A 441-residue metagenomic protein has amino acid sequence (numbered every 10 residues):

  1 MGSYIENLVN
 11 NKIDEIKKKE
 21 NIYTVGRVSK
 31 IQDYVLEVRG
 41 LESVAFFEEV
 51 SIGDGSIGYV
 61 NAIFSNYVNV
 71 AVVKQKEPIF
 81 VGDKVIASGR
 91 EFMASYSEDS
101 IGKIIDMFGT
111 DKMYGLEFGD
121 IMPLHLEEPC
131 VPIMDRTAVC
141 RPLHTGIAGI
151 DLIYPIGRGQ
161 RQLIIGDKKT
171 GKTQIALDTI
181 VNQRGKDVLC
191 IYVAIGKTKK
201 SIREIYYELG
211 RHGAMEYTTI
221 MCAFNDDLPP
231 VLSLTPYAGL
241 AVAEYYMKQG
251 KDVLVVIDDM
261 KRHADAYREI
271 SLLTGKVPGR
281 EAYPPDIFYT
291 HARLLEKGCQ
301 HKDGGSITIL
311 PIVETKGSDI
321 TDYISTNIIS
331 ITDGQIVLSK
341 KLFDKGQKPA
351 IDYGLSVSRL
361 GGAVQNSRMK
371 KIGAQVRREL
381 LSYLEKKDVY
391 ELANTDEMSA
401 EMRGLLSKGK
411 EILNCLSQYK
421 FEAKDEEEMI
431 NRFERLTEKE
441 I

Functional and structural regions predicted by a protein language model:
M1-K103, F108: N-terminal accessory targeting/assembly segments
V28, G82, I104, I156 (+6 more regions): Residue-level signature of catalytic and energy-coupling elements of molecular machines, predominantly ATP/GTP-dependent
S43, Q75-P78, E91-F92, G109-D111 (+10 more regions): Conserved nucleotide-binding/hydrolysis micro-motifs of P-loop NTPases
P78, R262, K276-I441: Conserved catalytic/coupling modules of large nucleotide/cofactor-utilizing molecular machines
D83-V85, F92, D99, K112-Q160 (+3 more regions): P-loop NTPase nucleotide-binding/switch module
T137-L143, I165-K168, C190-I195, T218-T235 (+2 more regions): Flexible beta-alpha connector loops of hexameric P-loop NTPases
I153, G157-E208: Walker A/P-loop NTP-binding active-site region of P-loop NTPases, recognizing the glycine-rich GxxxxGKT/S
G171-I175, T179, R184-L189, A194-I195 (+1 more regions): Conserved P-loop NTPase nucleotide-binding/switch module
